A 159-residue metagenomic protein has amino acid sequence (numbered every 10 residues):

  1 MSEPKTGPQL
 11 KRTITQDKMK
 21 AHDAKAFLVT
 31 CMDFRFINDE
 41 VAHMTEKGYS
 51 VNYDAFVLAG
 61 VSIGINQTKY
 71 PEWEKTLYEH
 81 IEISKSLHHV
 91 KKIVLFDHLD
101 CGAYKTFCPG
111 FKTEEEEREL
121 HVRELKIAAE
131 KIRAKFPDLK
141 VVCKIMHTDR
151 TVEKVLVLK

Functional and structural regions predicted by a protein language model:
M1-A26, C31-E40, A59-K75, I83-K92 (+1 more regions): Divalent-metal-activated hydrolytic enzyme cores
V41-G48: Short Gly/aromatic-enriched secondary-structure transition segments
Y49-N52, D138-K140: A generic structural signal for alpha->beta connector loops
V51-V61: A short beta-strand-loop structural module common to alpha/beta enzyme folds
L95: Donor-sugar nucleotide-binding helix/loop cap in glycosyltransferases
H98: Acidic/histidine-rich, metal-coordinating catalytic segments
